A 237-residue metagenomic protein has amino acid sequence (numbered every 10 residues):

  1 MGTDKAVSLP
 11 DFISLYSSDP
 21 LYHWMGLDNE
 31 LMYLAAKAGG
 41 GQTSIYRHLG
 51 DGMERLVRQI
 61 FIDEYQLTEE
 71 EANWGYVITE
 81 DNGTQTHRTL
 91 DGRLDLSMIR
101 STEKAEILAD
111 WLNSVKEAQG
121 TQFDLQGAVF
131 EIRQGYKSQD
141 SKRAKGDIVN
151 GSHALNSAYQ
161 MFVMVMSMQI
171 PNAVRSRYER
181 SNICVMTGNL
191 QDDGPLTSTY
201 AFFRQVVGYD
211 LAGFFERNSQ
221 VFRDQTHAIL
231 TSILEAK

Functional and structural regions predicted by a protein language model:
M1-E69, N73, E80: Interdomain/boundary linker segments immediately adjacent to catalytic/signaling cores
G40, S44, H48-L56, H87 (+2 more regions): Short, well-structured alpha-helical interface segments that form or flank functional binding sites
F61, D91-M98, Q126-G135: Conserved catalytic cores of phosphodiester-cleaving nucleases, focusing on short active-site segments
D63-T68, M98, N156-S157: Secondary-structure boundary elements
A72-F123: Active-site metal-binding core of divalent-cation-utilizing nuclease and nuclease-like domains
V77-T79, S138, D193-T199: A short acidic, often aromatic-flanked loop/helix-cap motif at beta-alpha or helix-coil junctions that lines enzyme
E103-R180: Catalytic cores of nucleic-acid endonucleases
R175-K237: Non-catalytic C-terminal interaction segments of nucleic acid-processing enzymes
